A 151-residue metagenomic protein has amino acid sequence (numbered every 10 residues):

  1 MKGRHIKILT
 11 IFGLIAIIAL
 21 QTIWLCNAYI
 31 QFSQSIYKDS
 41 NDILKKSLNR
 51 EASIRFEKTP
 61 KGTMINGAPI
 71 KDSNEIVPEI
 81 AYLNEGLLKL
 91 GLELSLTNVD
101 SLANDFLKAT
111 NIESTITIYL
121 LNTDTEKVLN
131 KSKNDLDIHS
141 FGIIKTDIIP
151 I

Functional and structural regions predicted by a protein language model:
M1-H5, L25-Q31, I151: Membrane-interface anchoring determinants
K2-R4, A16, N104-F106: Intrinsically disordered, low-complexity segments enriched in polar/charged residues with Gly/Pro, especially when
H5-L25: Extreme N-terminal signal-anchor transmembrane helix of membrane signaling/transducer proteins, especially in bacteria
L20, F32-I151: The feature marks either
